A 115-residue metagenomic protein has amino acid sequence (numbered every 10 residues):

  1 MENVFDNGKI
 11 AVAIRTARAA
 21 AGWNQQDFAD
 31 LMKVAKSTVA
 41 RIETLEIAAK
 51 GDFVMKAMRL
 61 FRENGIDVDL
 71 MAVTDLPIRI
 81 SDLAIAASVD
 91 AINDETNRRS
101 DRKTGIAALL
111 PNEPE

Functional and structural regions predicted by a protein language model:
M1, G51-L70: DNA major-groove recognition helix of helix-turn-helix/homeodomain DNA-binding modules
M1-A19: A short, Lys/Arg-rich alpha-helix, primarily the initiator
R18, A29, M58: The alpha-helix within a helix-turn-helix
G22-A40: Short alpha-helical DNA-recognition segment
I66-P114: Short, charged recognition helix plus adjacent turn of helix-turn-helix-like nucleic-acid-binding domains
